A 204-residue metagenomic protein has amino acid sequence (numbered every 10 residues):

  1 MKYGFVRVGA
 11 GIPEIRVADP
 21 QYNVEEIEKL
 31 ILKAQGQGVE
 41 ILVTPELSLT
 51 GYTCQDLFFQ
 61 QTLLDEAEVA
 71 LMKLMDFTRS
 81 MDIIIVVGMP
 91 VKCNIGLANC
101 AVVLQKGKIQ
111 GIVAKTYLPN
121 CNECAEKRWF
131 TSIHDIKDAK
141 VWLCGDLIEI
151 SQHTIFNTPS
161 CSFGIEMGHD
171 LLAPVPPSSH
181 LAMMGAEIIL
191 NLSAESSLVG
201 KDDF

Functional and structural regions predicted by a protein language model:
M1-F204: Enzyme catalytic cores with a strong preference for nitrogen-chemistry domains
